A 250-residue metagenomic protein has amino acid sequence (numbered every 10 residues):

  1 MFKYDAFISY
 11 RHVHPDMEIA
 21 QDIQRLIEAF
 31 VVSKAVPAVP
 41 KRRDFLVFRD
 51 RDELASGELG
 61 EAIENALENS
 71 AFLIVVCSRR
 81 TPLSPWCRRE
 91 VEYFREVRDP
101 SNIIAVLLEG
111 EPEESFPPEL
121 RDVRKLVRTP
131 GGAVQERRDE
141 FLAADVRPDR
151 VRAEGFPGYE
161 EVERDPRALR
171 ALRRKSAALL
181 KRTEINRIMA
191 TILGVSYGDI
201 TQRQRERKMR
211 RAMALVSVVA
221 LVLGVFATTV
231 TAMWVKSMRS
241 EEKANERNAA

Functional and structural regions predicted by a protein language model:
M1-V76, F94-N102, E109, I192: Conserved N-terminal substructure of TIR/SEFIR domains
D5, V13, R210-A250: Charged/polar helix/coil "stalk" or linker segments at domain boundaries
D16-E18, S56, P82-P85, E111-V123: Switch/connector loops and helix/strand junctions flanking conserved nucleotide-binding motifs in nucleotide-processing
S70, P100-S101, E113-P118, D122-V123 (+1 more regions): Activation on extended, non-transmembrane soluble regions of large proteins
R79-R98: Conserved TIR/SEFIR loop-to-helix hotspot centered on a Trp-containing motif with a nearby acidic residue
S115-R138: Acidic, Ser/Thr-rich peripheral helices and adjacent loops at domain boundaries
G131-G132, E136-Q202: N-terminal intrinsically disordered, acidic low-complexity segments at the extreme N-terminus
S196-A214: Membrane-interface, cytosolic juxtamembrane amphipathic helix immediately N-terminal to a transmembrane helix, enriched
